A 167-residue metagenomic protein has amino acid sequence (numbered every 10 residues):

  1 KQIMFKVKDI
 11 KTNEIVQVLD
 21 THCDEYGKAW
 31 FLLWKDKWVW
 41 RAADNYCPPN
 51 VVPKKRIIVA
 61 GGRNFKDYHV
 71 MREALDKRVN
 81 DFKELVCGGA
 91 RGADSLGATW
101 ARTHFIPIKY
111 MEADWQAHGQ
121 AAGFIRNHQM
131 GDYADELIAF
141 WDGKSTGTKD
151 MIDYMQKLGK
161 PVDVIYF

Functional and structural regions predicted by a protein language model:
K1-I3, V51-K54: Short, Lys/Arg-enriched N-terminal segments with co-localized hydrophobic residues within the first ~10-30 amino acids
F5-K6, I10-D44: Basic/aromatic-rich interaction segments and small domains that mediate binding to polyanionic partners
K8-D9, E25, N50-V52, K77-R78: Generic structural signal for beta-strand residues in well-ordered domains
T12-E14, G61-K66: Short polar catalytic/cofactor-binding loops
A43-V51: Flexible loop/turn and low-complexity linker elements, especially glycine-anchored beta turns and charged/proline-rich
V52-I57, N64-F167: Acidic/glycine-enriched connector segments
